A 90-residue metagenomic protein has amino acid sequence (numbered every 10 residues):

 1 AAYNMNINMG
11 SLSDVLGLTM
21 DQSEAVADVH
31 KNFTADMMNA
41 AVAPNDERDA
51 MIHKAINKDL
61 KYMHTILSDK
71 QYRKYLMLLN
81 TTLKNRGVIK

Functional and structural regions predicted by a protein language model:
A1-K90: Charge-rich (acidic/polar
